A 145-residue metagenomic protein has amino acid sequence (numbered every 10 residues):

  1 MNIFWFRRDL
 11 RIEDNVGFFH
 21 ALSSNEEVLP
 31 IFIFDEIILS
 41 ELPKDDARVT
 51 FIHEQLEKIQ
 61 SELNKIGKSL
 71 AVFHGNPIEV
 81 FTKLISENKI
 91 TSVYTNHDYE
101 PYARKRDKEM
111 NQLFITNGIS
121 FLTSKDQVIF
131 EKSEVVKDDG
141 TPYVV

Functional and structural regions predicted by a protein language model:
M1-V145: Trp/Phe/Arg-rich N-terminal binding region typifying the photolyase-homology
